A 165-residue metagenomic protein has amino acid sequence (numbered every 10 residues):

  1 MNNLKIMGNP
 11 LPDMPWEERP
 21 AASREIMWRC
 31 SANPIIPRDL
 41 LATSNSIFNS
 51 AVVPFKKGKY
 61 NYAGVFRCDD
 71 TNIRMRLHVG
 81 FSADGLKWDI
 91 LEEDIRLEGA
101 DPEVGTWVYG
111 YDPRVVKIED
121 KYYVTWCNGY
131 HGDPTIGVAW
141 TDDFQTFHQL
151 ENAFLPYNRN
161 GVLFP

Functional and structural regions predicted by a protein language model:
M1-V108, V116-P165: Beta-rich carbohydrate-recognition and catalytic domains
